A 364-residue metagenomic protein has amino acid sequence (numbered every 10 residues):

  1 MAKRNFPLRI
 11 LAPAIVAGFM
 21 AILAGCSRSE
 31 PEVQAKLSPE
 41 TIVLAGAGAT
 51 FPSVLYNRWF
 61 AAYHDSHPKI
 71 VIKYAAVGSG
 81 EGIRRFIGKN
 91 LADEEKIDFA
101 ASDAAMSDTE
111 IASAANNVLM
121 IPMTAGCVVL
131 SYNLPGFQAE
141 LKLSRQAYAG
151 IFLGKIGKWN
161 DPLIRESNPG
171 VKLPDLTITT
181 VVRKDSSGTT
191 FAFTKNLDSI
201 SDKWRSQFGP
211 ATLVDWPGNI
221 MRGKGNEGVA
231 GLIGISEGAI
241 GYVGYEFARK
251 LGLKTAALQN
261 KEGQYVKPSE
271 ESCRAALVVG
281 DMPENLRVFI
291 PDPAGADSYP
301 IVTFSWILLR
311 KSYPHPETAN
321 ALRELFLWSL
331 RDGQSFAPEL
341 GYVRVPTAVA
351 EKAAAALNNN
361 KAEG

Functional and structural regions predicted by a protein language model:
A2-I15: Bacterial N-terminal signal peptides that target proteins for export
I22-G25: C-terminal motif of bacterial Sec signal peptides marking the signal peptidase cleavage site
S29-R165, L173, A230-L232, E246-L251: N-terminal segment of the mature folded domain
L37, V171-L176, P293-D297, I301-G364: Extracellular/periplasmic juxtamembrane helices and adjacent flexible linkers that interface with membrane partners
I83, S186-V278: Ligand-binding pocket segment of bilobal, Venus flytrap-like solute-binding proteins
A125-L130, T177-I178, L253, G263-Y265 (+2 more regions): Small-molecule pocket liners
C127-S131, F137-A230: Extracytoplasmic ligand-binding site segments that recognize negatively charged/polar headgroups
Q259-A321: C-terminal lobe and pocket-closing loops of periplasmic/extracytoplasmic Venus-flytrap solute-binding proteins
